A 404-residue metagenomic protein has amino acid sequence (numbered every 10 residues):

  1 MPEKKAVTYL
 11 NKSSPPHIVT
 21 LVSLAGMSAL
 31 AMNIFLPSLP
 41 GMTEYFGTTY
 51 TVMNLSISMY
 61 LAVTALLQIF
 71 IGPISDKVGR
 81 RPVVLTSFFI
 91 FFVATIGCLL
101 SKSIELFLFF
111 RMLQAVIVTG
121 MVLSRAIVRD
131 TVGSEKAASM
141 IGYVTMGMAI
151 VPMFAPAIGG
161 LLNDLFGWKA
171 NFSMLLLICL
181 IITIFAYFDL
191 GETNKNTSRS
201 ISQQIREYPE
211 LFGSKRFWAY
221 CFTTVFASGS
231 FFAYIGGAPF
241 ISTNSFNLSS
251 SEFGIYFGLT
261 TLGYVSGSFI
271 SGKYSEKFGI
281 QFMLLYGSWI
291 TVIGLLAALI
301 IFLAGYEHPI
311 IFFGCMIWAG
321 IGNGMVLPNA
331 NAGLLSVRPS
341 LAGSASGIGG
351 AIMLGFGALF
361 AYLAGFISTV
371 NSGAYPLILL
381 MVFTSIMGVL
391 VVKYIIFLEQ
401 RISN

Functional and structural regions predicted by a protein language model:
P2-N11, G191-C221: Juxtamembrane intracellular "pre-TM" segments in multi-pass secondary transporters
G47, G79, L100-L106, N247 (+1 more regions): Helix-breaking motifs and short loop linkers at transmembrane-helix boundaries and internal kinks in secondary membrane
L66-I104: Conserved MFS/SLC helix-loop-helix module at the cytosolic interface between two early adjacent transmembrane helices
I90, A94-G97, E105-L113, I310-C315: Paired small-residue
L106, G142-L190: Helix-loop-helix hairpin linking two adjacent transmembrane segments in secondary transporters
F110-G147: Cytoplasmic helix-loop-helix junction between adjacent transmembrane helices in 12-TM secondary transporters
N331-N371, M381: A late C-terminal transmembrane helix in Major Facilitator Superfamily
